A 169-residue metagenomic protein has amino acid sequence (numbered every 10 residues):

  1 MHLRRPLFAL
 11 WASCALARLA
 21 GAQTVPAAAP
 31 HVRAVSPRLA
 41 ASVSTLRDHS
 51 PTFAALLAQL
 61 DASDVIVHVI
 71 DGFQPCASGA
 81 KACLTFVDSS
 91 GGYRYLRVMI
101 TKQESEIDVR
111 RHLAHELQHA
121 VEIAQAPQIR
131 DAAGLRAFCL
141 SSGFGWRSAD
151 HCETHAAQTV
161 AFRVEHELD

Functional and structural regions predicted by a protein language model:
M1-A9: Bacterial N-terminal signal peptides that target proteins for export
A9-R18: Bacterial N-terminal signal peptides
A20-A22: Boundary at the C-terminal end of the N-terminal hydrophobic targeting segment
T24-H49: Short N-terminal segments immediately surrounding and downstream of signal-peptide cleavage
T52-A62, I66-S90, I107, A132-D169: Metalloprotease/metallohydrolase-associated module, dominated by Zn2+-dependent proteases
Y93-Y95: Extracytoplasmic
R97-L113: Short pre-active-site segment immediately N-terminal to the catalytic Zn-binding motif
R111-A124: Active-site recognition of the HExxH zinc-binding catalytic motif
